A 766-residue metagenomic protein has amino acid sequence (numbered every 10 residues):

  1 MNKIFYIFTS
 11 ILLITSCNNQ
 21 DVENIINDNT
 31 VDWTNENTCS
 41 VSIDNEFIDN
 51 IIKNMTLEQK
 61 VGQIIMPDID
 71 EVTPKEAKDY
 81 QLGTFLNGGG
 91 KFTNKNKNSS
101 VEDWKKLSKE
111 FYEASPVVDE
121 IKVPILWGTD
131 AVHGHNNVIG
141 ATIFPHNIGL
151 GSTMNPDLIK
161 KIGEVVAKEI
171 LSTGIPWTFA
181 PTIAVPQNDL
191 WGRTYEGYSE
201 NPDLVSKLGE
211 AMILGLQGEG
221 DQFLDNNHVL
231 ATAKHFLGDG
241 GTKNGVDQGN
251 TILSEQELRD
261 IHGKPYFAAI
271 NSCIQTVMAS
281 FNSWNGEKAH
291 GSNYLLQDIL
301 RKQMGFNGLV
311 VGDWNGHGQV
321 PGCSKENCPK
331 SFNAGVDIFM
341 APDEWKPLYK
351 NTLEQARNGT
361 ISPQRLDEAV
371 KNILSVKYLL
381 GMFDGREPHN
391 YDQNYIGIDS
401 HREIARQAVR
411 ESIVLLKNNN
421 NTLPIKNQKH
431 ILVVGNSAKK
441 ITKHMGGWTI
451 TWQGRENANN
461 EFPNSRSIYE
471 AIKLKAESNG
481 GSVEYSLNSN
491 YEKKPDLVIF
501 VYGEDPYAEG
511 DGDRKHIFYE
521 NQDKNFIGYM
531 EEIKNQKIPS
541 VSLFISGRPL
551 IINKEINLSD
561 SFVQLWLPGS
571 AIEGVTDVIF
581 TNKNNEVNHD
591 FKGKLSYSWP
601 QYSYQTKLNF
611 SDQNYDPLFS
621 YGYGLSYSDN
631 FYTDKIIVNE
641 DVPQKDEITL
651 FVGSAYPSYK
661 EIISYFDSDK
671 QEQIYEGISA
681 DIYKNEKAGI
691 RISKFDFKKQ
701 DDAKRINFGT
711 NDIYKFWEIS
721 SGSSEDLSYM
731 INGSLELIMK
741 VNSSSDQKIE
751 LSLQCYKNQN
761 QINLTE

Functional and structural regions predicted by a protein language model:
N2-S10: Sec-dependent signal peptide recognition, specifically the positively charged N-region followed immediately by
I11-L12, T34: Disulfide-bonded cysteine motifs in exported proteins
I14-S16: C-terminal motif of bacterial Sec signal peptides marking the signal peptidase cleavage site
N18-I674, I678, I690, K699: Glycoside hydrolase catalytic-domain context in secreted enzymes
S664-D669, E686, I690-D702, L735-M739 (+1 more regions): Short, basic, low-complexity termini and linkers enriched in Ser/Thr/Gly/Pro that act as targeting/leader peptides
I678-E718: Short carbohydrate-recognition loop motifs
T710-E766: Extracellular ligand-binding interfaces
